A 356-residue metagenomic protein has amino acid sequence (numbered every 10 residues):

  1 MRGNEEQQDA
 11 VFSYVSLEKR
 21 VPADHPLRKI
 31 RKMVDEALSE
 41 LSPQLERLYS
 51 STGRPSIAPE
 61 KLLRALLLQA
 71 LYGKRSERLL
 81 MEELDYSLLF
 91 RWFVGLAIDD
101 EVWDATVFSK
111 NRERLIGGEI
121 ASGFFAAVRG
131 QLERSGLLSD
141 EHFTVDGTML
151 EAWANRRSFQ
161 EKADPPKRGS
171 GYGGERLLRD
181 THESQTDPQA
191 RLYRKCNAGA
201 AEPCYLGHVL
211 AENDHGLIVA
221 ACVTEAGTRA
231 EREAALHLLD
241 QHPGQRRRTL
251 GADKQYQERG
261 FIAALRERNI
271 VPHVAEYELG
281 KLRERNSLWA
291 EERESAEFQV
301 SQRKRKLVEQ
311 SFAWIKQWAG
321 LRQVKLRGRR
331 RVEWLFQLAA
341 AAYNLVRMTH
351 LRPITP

Functional and structural regions predicted by a protein language model:
M1-E36, M348-P356: Charged, often Cys/His-bearing segments associated with DNA-binding zinc-finger transcription factors
P22, P26, G53-K61, Y72 (+9 more regions): Secondary-structure capping and boundary motifs in well-ordered enzyme cores
A23-L67, Y72: Basic, short loop/linker segments at the boundary and entry of helix-turn-helix/winged-helix-like folds
S56-E60, L67-L79, F93, A97 (+2 more regions): Composition-driven recognition of low-complexity segments enriched in small/aliphatic/hydroxylated residues
P59-A70, Y86-L88, G207, H237: Contiguous, well-ordered alpha-helical segments that form the cores/surfaces of helical PPI scaffolds
Y72-L79, L217, G320-V324, Y343-P356: Short helix-capping/linker segments at secondary-structure and domain boundaries
E82-D85, V94-R266, Y277, Y343 (+1 more regions): Polybasic low-complexity intrinsically disordered regions
D164-S170, K254-R330, W334: Helix-centered, glycine/charged polyanion-binding patches within enzymatic domains that contact phosphate-containing
